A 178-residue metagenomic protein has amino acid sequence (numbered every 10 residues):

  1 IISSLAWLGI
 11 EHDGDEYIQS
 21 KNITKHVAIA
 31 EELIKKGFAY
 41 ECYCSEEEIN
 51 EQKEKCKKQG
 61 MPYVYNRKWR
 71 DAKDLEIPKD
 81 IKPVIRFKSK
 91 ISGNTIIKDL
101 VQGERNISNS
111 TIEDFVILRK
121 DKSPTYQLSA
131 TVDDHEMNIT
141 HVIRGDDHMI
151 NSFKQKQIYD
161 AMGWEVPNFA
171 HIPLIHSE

Functional and structural regions predicted by a protein language model:
I2-L5, A28-E32, E54-C56: Glycine-rich loop at the start of a catalytic domain that most often binds anionic cofactors/ligands
I2-S20: A glycine-rich helix N-cap at a beta->alpha junction
D15-Y17, I23-E32, E46: Glycine-rich nucleotide/cofactor/substrate-binding loop typically near the N-terminus or early in the first domain
I18-Q19, K35-E178: Active-site cores that bind ATP or allylic diphosphates and position pyrophosphate for catalysis
